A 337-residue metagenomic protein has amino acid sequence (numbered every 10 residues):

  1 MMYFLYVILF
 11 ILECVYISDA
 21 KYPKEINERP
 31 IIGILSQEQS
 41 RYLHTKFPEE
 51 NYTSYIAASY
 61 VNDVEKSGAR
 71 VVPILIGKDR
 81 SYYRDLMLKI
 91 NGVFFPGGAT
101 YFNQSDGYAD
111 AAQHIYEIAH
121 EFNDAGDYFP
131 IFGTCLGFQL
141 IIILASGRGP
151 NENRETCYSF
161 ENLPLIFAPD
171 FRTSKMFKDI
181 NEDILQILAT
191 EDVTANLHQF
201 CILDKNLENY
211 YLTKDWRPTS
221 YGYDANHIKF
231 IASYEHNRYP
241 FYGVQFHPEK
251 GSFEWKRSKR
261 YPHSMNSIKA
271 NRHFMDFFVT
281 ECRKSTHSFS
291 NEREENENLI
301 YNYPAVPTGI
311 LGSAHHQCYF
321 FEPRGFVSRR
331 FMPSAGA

Functional and structural regions predicted by a protein language model:
Y3-R238, P248-A337: N-terminal beta1-alpha1 cap of cysteine-dependent amidohydrolase-like domains
Y242-V244: Rossmann-like dinucleotide-binding domain for NAD(H)/NADP(H)
